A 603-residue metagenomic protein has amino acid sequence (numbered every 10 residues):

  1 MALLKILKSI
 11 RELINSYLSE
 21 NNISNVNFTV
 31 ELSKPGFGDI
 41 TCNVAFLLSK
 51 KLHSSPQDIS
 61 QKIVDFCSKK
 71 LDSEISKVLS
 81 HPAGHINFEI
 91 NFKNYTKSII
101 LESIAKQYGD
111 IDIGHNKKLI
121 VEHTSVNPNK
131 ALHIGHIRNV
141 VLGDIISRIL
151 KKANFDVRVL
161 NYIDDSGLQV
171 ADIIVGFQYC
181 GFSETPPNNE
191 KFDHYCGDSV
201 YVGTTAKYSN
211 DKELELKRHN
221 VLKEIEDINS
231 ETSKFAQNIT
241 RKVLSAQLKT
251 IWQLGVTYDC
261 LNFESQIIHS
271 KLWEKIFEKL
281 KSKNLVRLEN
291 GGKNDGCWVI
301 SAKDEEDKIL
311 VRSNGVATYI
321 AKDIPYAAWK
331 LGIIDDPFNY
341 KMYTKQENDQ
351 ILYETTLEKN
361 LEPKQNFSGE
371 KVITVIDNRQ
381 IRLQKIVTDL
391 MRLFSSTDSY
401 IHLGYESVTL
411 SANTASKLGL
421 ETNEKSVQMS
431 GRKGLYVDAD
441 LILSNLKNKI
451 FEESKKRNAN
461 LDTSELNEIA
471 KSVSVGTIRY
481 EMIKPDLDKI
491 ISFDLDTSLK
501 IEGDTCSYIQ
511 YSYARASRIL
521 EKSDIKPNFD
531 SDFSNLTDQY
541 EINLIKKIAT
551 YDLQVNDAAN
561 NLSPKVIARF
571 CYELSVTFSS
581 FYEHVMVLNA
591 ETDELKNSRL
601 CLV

Functional and structural regions predicted by a protein language model:
A2-T96, A105, D110-V603: Non-catalytic interaction-recognition regions
L101-S103: N-terminal Rossmann NAD(P)-binding subdomain characteristic of aldehyde/semialdehyde dehydrogenases
